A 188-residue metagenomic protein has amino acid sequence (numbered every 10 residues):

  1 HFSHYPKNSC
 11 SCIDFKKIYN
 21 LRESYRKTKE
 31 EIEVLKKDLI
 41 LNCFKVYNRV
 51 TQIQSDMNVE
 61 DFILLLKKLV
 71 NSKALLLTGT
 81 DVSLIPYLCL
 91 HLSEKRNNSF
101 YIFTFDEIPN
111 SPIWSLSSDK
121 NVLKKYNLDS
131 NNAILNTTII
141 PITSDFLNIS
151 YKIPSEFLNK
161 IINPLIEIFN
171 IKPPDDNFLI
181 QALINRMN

Functional and structural regions predicted by a protein language model:
H1-N188: Intrinsically disordered, low-complexity linker/tail regions enriched in polar/charged residues
